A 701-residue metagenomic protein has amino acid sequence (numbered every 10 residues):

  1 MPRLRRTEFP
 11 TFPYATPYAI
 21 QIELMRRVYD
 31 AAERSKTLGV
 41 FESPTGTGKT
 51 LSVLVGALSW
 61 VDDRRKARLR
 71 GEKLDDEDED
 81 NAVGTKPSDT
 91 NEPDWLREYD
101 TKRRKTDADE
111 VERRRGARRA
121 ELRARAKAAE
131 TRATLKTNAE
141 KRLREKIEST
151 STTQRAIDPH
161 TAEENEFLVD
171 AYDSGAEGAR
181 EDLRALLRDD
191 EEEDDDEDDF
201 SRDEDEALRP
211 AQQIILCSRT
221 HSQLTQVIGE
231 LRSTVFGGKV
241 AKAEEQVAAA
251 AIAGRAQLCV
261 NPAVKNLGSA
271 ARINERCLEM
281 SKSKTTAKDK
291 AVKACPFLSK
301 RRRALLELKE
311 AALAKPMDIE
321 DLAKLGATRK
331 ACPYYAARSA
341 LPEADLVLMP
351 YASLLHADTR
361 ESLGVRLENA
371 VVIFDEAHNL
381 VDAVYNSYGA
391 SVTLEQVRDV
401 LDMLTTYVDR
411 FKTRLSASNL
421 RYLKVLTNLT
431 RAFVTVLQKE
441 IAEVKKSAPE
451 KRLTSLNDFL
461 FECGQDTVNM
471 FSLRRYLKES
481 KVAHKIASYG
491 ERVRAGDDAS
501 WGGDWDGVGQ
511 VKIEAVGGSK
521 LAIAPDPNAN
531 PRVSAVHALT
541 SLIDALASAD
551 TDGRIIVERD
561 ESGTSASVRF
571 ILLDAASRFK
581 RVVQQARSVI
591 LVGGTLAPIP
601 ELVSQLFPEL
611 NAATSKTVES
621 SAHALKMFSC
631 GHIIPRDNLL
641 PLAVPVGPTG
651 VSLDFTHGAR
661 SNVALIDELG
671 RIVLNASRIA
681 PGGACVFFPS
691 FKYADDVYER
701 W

Functional and structural regions predicted by a protein language model:
P2-T11, A15, A19, V61-V347 (+13 more regions): A substrate-engagement module of RecA-like helicase motors
Y14-E33: N-terminal pre-P-loop "Q-motif" helix
R34-G39, Q212-I214, D345, R587 (+1 more regions): Pre-Walker A (Motif I) flank of P-loop NTPase domains
K49-L58, V227-I228: Motif I (Walker A/P-loop) of helicase-class P-loop NTPases
E320-A344, L355-G364, L473, L477-T649 (+2 more regions): A contiguous, basic/glycine-rich beta-loop/short-helix subdomain that forms a polymer-engagement track
R366-D399: SF2 helicase catalytic motif II
R581, V651-P689: Conserved interdomain hinge at the start of the Helicase C-terminal
F687, F691-W701: Conserved helicase motor "Helicase C" RecA-like lobe of SF1/SF2 P-loop NTPases
